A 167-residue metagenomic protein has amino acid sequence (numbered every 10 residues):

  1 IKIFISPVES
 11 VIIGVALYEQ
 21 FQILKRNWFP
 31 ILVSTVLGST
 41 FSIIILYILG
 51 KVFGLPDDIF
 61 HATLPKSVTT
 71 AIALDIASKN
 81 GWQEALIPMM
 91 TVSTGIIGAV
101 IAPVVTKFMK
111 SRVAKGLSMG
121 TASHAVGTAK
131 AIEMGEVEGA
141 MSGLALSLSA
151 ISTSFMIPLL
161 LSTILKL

Functional and structural regions predicted by a protein language model:
I1-L24, A71: Hydrophobic transmembrane alpha-helices of secondary-active transporters and Na+-translocating membrane complexes
K2-I3, R26-L37, F60-P65, V113-M119: Cytoplasmic-side transmembrane-helix entry/capping segments in multi-pass membrane proteins
F4-I5, F21-L46, P88-I97, A145-I151: Entry/N-cap segments of selected transmembrane alpha helices and their immediately preceding amphipathic helices
I13-K25, A102-M109, G127-M134: C-terminal ends of transmembrane helices
A16-L24, V52, G81, I164: Transmembrane helix-loop junctions in multi-pass membrane proteins
V33-A73, T94-M109: Transmembrane alpha-helices that form the ion-translocation and gating core of multi-pass ion transport proteins
K51, M156-L167: Juxtamembrane boundary at the C-terminal end of a transmembrane helix
I59-T94, S111-L148: Alpha-helical membrane segments and immediately flanking helix-loop junctions that form or couple to the substrate/ion
